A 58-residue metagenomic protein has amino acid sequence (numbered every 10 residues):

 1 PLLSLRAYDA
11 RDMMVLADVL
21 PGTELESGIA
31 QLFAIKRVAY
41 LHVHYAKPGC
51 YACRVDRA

Functional and structural regions predicted by a protein language model:
P1: Long, positively charged binding patches that form subdomain-scale interaction surfaces for polyanionic ligands
S4-Y40, H44, R57: Short, hydrophobic/π-rich interface segment
A46-C50: Short Gly/Ser/Thr- and Asp/Glu-enriched loop/turn motifs at secondary-structure junctions
Y51-A58: C-terminal edge-of-domain segments
